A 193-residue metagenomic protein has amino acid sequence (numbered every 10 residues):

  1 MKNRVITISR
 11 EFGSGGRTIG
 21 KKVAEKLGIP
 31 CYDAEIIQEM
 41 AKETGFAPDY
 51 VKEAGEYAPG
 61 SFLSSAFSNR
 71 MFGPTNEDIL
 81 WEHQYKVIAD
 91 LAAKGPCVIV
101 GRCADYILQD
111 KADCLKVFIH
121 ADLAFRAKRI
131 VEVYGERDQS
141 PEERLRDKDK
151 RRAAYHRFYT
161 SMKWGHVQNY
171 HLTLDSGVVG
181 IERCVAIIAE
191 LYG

Functional and structural regions predicted by a protein language model:
K2-R10, G95: Pre-Walker A (Motif I) flank of P-loop NTPase domains
I8-A24: Glycine-rich phosphate-binding P-loop
P30-A41: Short beta-strand-centered segment that lines the nucleotide-binding/catalytic pocket of NTP-utilizing
A41-P96: ATP-dependent small-molecule kinase phosphotransfer cores that center on conserved nucleotide phosphate-binding segments
P59-A66, D78, R137-E182: Small-molecule kinase domains that catalyze NTP-dependent phosphoryl transfer to phosphate-bearing small molecules
A104-D110: RNA pseudouridine synthases
D110-E132, D138-K148: Conserved phosphate-donor/acceptor-positioning beta-strand/loop module used by diverse small-molecule
